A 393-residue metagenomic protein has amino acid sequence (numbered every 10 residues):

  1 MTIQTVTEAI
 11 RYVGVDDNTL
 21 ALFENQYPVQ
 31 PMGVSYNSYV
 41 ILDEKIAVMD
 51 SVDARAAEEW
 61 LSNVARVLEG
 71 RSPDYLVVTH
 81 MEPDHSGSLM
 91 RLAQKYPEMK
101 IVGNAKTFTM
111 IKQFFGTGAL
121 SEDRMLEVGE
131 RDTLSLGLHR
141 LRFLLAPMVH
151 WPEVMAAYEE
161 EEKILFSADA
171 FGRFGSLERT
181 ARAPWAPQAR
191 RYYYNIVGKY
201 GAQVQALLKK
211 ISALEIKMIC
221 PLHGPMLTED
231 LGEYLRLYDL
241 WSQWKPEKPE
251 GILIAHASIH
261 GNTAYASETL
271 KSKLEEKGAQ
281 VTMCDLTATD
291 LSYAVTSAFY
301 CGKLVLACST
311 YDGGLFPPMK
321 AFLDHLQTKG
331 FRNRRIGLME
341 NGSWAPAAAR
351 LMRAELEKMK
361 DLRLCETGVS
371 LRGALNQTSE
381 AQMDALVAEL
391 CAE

Functional and structural regions predicted by a protein language model:
I3-R66, A156-E159, K163-S167, T263: Conserved beta-strand hairpin/beta-sheet module of binuclear metal-dependent hydrolase folds, prominently
Q4-E8, V102-V154, Y200-L208: Metallo-beta-lactamase
E44, R55-V102: Active-site metal-binding motif and surrounding structural segment of the metallo-beta-lactamase
K45-A47, Y75, H139, E162-F166 (+3 more regions): Structural motif
M49-S51, P73-M81, K100-N104, L165-D169 (+1 more regions): Active-site neighborhood of phospho(di)ester-bond hydrolases with catalytic His/Asp-centered motifs
L177-I219, H223-M226, T269-T282, A294-E393: FMN-binding flavodoxin-like domain, especially the glycine-rich phosphate-binding loop
C220-K248: Short N-terminal or domain-adjacent regulatory/targeting segments
A255-K277: Short, charged N-terminal beta->alpha structural module
